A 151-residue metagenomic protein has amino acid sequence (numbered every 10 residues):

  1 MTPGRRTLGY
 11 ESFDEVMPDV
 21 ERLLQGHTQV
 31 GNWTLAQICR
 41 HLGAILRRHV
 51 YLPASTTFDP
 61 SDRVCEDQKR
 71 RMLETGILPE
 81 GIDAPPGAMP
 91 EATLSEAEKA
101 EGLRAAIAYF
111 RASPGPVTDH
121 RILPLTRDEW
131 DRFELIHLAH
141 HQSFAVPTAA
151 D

Functional and structural regions predicted by a protein language model:
M1-E21: Extreme N-terminal tail/first-helix region
M1-R5, V50-P116: Short, helix-capping/interhelical loops that line the mouth of catalytic, cofactor-, or ligand-binding pockets
R5-L8, V30, S95, I122: Pocket-edge positions in alpha/beta enzyme catalytic cores
S12-D19, H41, I45, G102 (+2 more regions): Amphipathic, well-ordered alpha-helical segments in soluble domains
F13, L35, E96-L103, D131-E134: Hydrophobic packing residues in well-ordered alpha-helices of helical domains and bundles
P18-D19, D83, R121-I122: General secondary-structure edge motif
L24-L73, A112-D151: Short, contiguous alpha-helical
